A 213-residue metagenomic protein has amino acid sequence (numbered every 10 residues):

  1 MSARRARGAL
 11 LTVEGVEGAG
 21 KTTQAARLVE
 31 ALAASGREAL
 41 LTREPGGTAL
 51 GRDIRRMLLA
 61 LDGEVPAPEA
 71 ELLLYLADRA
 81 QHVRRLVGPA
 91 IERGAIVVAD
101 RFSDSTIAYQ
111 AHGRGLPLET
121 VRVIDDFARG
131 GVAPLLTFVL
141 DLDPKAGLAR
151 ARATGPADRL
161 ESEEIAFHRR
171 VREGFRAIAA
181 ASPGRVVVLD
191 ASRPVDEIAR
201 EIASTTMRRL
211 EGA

Functional and structural regions predicted by a protein language model:
M1-R4, R27-V29, K145-A213: NTP-dependent small-molecule kinase module
A6-L10: Pre-Walker A (Motif I) flank of P-loop NTPase domains
V13: Hydrophobic anchor at the beta1->P-loop junction of P-loop NTPases
G18: Walker A (P-loop) phosphate-binding loop of P-loop NTPases
K21: Conserved lysine of the Walker
Q24: Hydrophobic positions on the alpha1 helix immediately C-terminal to the Walker A/P-loop
S35-R129, E201: ATP-dependent small-molecule kinase phosphotransfer cores that center on conserved nucleotide phosphate-binding segments
R101, S105-E173: A glycine- and Lys/Arg-enriched "phosphate-lid" helix/loop adjacent to the NTP-binding pocket of small-molecule kinases
